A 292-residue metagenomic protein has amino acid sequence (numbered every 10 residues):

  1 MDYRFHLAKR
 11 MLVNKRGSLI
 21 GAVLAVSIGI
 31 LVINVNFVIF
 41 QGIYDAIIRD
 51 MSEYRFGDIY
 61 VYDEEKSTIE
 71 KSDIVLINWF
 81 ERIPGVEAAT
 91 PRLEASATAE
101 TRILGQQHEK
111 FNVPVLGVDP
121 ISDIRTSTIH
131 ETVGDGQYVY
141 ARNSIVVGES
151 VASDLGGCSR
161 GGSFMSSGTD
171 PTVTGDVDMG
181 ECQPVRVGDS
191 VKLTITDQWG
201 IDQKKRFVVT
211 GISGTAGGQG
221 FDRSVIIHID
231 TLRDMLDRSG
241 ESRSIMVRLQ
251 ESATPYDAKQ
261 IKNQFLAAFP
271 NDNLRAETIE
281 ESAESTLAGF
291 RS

Functional and structural regions predicted by a protein language model:
M1-N34, V38, Y44: N-terminal Sec/SRP start-transfer signal
R10-K15, G117, Y138, G289-F290: Helix-boundary and loop/linker segments of multi-pass membrane transporters
L31-P114, P120-I124, H130-A141, A267: Hydrophobic, regular-secondary-structure patches
Y60, T90, K192, M246 (+1 more regions): Residues embedded in well-ordered beta-strands within globular domains across many folds
V113-V118, H130-I229: Hydrophobic secondary-structure segments that place a key small or acidic residue at a functional site
D123, V151-A152, L232-R233: A generic structural signal for short hydrophobic patches within well-formed alpha-helices
M179-V187, T196-S292: Mechanotransmission and gating elements of multispan inner-membrane complexes involved in transport and envelope
